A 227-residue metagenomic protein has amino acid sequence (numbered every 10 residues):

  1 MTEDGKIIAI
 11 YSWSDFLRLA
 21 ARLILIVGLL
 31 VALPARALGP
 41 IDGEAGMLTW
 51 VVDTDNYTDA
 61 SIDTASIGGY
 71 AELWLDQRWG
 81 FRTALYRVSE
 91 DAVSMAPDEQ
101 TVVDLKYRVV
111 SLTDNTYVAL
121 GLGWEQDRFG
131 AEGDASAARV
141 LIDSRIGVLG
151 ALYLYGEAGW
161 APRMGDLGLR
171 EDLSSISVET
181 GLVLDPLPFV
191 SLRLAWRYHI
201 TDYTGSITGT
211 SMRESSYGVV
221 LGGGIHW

Functional and structural regions predicted by a protein language model:
R36-D91, G224: Short glycine/proline- and aromatic-enriched beta-strand/turn motifs that initiate or cap beta-hairpins
P40-G43, Q77-T83, S111-V118, L149-G156 (+2 more regions): Repeated loop/turn-to-beta-strand initiation elements of outer-membrane beta-barrel proteins
A45-V51, F81-R87, L120-Q126, S144 (+2 more regions): Transmembrane beta-barrel strands of outer-membrane/channel proteins
V51-T58, R87-V93, S111-T113, Q126-E132 (+2 more regions): Gram-negative outer-membrane beta-barrel proteins
S61-I67, A96-T101, D134-V140, D172-V178 (+1 more regions): Residues that define the transmembrane beta-barrel architecture of outer-membrane proteins
G68, L75-Q77, K106-T113, I142-G150 (+3 more regions): Outer-membrane beta-barrel proteins
Y107, D114-L167, L173: Detector for outer-membrane/organellar transmembrane beta-barrel domains, recognizing the amphipathic beta-strand
L184-D185, E214-W227: Outer-membrane beta-barrel "beta-signal"
